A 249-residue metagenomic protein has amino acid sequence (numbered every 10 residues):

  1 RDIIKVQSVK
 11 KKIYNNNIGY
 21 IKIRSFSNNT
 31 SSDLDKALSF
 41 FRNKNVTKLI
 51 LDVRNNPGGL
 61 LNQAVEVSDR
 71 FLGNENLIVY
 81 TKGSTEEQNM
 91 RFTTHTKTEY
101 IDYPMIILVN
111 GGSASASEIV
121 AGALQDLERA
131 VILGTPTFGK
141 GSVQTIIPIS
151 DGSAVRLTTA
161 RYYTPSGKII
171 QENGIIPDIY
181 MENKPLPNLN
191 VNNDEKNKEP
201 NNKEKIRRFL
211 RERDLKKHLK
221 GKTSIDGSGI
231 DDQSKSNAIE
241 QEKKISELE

Functional and structural regions predicted by a protein language model:
R1-S150: Cleft-lining beta-strand/loop regions that shape enzyme active-site pockets
N16, K48, S150, V155 (+3 more regions): A general, composition-driven signal for non-globular sequence regions
K44, T85, Y103, R156-L157 (+2 more regions): Short, intrinsically disordered/low-complexity patches at protein termini and at juxtamembrane boundaries
E66-D69, T96-E99, S153-R156, E182 (+1 more regions): A general structural signal for short secondary-structure boundary/capping elements
G111-A114, G122, D126-I132, T137-N192 (+1 more regions): Acidic, polar loop-rich interaction surfaces within structured domains
R161, P165-E249: Conserved functional hotspot residues or short segments at active or partner-binding sites across diverse domains
